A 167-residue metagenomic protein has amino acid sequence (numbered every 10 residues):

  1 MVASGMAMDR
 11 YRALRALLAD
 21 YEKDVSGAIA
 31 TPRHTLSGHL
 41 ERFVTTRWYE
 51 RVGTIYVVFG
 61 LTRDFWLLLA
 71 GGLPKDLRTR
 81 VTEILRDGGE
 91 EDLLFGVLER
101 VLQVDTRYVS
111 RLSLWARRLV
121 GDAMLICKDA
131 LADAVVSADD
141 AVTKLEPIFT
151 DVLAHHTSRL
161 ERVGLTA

Functional and structural regions predicted by a protein language model:
M1-G5, F59-K75: Helix-loop segments that flank and shape redox-cofactor active sites
M1-G5, T79-E83, T143-P147: Short, charged, amphipathic alpha-helical segments
S4-R33: Conserved alpha-helical segments that form or flank metal/cofactor-binding pockets of metalloenzymes
R10, P32, V58-F65, A123: Amphipathic, well-ordered alpha-helical segments in soluble domains
T31-I55: Acidic/His metal-coordination segments adjacent to aromatic residues that form catalytic metal sites in metalloenzymes
V44-R47, R51, Y108-W115, K144: Non-transmembrane, amphipathic alpha-helical segments
L67-M124: A contiguous pocket-lining binding segment that forms or flanks enzyme active sites
I126-A167: C-terminal accessory extensions/subdomains outside the catalytic/core fold
